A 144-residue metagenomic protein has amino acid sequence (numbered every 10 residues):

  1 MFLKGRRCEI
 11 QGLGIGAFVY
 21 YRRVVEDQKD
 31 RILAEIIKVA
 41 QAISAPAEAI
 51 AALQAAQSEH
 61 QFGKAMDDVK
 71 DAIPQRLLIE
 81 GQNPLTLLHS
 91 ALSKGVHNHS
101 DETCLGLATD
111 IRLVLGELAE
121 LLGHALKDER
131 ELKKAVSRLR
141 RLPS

Functional and structural regions predicted by a protein language model:
M1-K4: A short mid-domain helix/strand-loop element embedded in enzyme catalytic domains that forms or borders the active-site
E9-S144: Amphipathic, oligomerization/interface secondary-structure segments
